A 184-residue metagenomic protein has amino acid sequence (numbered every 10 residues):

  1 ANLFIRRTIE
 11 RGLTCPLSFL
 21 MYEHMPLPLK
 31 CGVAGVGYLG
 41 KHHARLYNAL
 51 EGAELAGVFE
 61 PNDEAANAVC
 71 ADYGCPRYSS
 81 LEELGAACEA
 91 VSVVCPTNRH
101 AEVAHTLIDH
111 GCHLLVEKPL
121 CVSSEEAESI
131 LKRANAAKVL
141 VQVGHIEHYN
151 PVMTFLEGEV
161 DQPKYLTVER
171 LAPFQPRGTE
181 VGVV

Functional and structural regions predicted by a protein language model:
A1-T8: Extreme N-terminal basic, low-complexity initiation segments that serve as generic localization/processing leaders
F4, F19-Y22: Aromatic (phenylalanine/tyrosine) cluster motif
Y22-Y73: N-terminal Rossmann-like dinucleotide-binding module
H43, Y73-L131: Beta-loop-alpha module in the N-terminal Rossmann-like domain of NAD(P)-dependent dehydrogenases, especially those
A56, E89, K164: Conserved acidic residues
S129-I146, P163-V168: Rossmann-fold dehydrogenase core element
E147-V184: Predominantly a Rossmann-like dinucleotide-binding segment in NAD(P)-dependent oxidoreductases
